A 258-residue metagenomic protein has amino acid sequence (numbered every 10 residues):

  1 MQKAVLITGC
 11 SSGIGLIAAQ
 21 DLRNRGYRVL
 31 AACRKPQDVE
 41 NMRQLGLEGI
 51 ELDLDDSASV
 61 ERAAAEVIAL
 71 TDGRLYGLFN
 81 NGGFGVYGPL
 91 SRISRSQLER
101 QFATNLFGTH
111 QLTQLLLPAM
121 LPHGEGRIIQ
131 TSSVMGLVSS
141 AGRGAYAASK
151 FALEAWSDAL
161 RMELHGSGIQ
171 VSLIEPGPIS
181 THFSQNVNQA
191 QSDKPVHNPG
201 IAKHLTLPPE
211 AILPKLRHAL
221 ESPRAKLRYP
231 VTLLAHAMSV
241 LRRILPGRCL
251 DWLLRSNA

Functional and structural regions predicted by a protein language model:
S11-S12: Conserved glycine-rich cofactor-binding loop
Q44-A58: Rossmann-fold cofactor-recognition segment
P89-L90, Q97-E99: Substrate-binding pocket helix/loop in short-chain dehydrogenase/reductase
S91, V138-G144: Active-site loop immediately N-terminal to the catalytic Tyr-X3-Lys motif of short-chain dehydrogenase/reductase
T113, S149: Active-site helix of classical SDR
S133: Residue(s) in the substrate-gating loop at a strand-loop-helix junction that position the organic substrate next
G166-K226: SDR active-site lid
